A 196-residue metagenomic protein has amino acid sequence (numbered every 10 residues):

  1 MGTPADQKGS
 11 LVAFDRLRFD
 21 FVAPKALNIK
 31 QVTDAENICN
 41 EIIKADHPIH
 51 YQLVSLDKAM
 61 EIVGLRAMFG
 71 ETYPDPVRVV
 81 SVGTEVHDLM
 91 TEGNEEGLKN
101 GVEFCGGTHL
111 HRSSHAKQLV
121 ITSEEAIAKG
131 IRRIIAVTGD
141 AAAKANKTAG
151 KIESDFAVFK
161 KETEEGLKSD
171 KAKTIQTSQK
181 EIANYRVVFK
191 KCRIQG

Functional and structural regions predicted by a protein language model:
P4, F21-I127: Non-catalytic interaction/regulatory segments
P4-D6, F14, I29, R112-G196: Terminal appendage regions of diverse proteins
L11-R18: Short, conserved phosphate-binding/catalytic loop or strand-edge motifs used in phosphoryl-/nucleotidyl-transfer
L17, D75-V77, R132: Change "...and in nucleic-acid phosphodiester-cleaving endonucleases..." to "...and in nucleic-acid processing enzymes
F19-F21, A136: Preference for bulky hydrophobic residues occupying beta-strand positions in well-ordered beta-sheet regions
